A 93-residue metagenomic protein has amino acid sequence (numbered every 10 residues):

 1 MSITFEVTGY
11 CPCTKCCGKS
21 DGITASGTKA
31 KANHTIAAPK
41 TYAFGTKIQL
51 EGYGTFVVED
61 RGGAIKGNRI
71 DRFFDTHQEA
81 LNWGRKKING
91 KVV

Functional and structural regions predicted by a protein language model:
M1-V93: Solvent-exposed, well-ordered loop and adjacent helix/strand elements within mature globular domains that form
